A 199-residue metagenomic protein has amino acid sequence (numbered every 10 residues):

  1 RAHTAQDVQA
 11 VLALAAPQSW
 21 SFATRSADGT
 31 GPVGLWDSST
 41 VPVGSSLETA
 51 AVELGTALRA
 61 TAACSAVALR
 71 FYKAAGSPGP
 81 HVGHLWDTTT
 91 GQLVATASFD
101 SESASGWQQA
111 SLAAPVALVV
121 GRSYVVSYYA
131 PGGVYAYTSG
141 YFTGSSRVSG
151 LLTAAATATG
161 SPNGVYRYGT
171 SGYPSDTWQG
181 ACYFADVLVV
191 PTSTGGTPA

Functional and structural regions predicted by a protein language model:
R1-T4, S127-Y129: Extracellular recognition modules
A2-L35, F142-G144, V148-S149, G164 (+3 more regions): Acidic, Ser/Thr/Gly/Pro-rich low-complexity segments and short DxT(G/T)-type signature motifs
S26-E53, G195-A199: Boundary/junction segments of secreted and surface-exposed precursor proteins
T49-A60, W107-Q109: Short beta-strands within extracellular/lumenal beta-sheet-rich domains
A60-A68: Extended extracellular/luminal ectodomain segments enriched in beta-structured repeat modules
A63-C64, A74-G79: Short proline/glycine-enriched turn/loop motifs at strand-loop junctions of beta-rich domains
P78-T153: Aromatic- and Gly/Pro-enriched, solvent-exposed loop/edge beta-strand patches characteristic of beta-rich domains
Y128-S193: Short, surface-exposed beta-strand/loop patches at domain edges that form aromatic-rich interfacial subsites
